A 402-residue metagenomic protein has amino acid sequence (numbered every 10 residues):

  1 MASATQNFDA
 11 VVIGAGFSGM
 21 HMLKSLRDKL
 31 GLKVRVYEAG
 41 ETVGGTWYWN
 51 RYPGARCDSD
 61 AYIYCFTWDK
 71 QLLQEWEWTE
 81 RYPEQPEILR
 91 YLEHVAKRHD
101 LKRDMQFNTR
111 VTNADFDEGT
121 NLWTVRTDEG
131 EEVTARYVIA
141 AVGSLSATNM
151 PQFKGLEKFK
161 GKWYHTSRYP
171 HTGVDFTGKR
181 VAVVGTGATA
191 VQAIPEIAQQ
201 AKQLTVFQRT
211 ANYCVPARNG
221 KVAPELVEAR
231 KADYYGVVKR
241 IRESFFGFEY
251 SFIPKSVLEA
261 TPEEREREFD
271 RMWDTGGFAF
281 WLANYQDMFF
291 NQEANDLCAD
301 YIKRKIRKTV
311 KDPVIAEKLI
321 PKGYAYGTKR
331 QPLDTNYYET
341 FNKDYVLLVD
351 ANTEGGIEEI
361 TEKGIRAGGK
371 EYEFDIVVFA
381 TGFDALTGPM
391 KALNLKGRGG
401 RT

Functional and structural regions predicted by a protein language model:
A2-A10, A15-L156, T172-G173, T186 (+1 more regions): N-terminal FAD-binding dinucleotide-binding subdomain shared by FAD-dependent oxidases/monooxygenases
E157-W163: Active-site proximal beta-strand in glycosyltransferases
H165-R168: A conserved FAD-binding loop/helix module that cradles the flavin
K179-A201: Rossmann-like NAD(P)H-binding beta-loop-alpha module
